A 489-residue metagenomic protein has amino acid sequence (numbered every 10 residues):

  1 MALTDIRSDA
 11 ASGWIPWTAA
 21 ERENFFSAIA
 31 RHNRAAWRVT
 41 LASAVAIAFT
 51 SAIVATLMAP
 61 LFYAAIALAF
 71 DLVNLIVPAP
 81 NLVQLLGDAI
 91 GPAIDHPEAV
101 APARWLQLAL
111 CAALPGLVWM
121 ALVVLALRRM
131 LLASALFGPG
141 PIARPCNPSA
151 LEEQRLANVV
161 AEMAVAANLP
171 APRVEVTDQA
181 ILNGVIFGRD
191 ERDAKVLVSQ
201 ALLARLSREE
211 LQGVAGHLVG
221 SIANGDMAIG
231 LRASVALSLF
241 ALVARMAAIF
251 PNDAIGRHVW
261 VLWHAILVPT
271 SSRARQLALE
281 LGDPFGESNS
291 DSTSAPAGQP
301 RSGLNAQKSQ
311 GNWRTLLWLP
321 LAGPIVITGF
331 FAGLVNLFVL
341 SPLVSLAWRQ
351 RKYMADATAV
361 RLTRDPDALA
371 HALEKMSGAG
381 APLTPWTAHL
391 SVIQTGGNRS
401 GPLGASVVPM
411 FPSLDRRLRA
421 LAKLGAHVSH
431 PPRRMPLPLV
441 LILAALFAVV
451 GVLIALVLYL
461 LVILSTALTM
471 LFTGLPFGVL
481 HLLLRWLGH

Functional and structural regions predicted by a protein language model:
A2-A11, V165-K195, W260-L316, F338-W348 (+1 more regions): Active-site-proximal gating segments in proteases and membrane effectors
D9-A11, I15-W17, L125-V235, L281 (+2 more regions): Peri-catalytic and regulatory segments of divalent metal-dependent proteins
T18-V45, L202-L237, W263, Q276-W313 (+1 more regions): Membrane-interface, cytosolic juxtamembrane amphipathic helix immediately N-terminal to a transmembrane helix, enriched
T56-I76, A93-L117, H264, A306-G333 (+1 more regions): Hydrophobic alpha-helical transmembrane segments
G91-G138, P148, E152, A161-A167 (+1 more regions): Transmembrane alpha-helices and immediately adjacent membrane-cytoplasm interface residues in multi-pass integral
P139-A157, L340-R361, S406-P409: Active-site metal-coordination segments of metallo-dependent hydrolases
N224, A228-A357, I454, L458-T473: Hydrophobic transmembrane alpha-helical segments that form the core helix bundle of multi-pass membrane enzymes
K423-H489: Non-catalytic terminal regions of proteins
